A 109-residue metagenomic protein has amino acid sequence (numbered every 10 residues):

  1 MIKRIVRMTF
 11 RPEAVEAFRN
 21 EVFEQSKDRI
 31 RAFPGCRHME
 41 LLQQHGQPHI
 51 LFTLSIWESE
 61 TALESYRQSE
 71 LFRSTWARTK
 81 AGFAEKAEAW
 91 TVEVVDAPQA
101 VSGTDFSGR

Functional and structural regions predicted by a protein language model:
I2, E40-H49, A77-R109: Glycine-rich beta-strand-turn "strand-cap" elements at beta-sheet edges
I2-C36: N-terminal first-folded block
I2-T9, E40-R67, R109: Short, well-ordered beta-strand segments in beta-rich or mixed alpha/beta enzyme and ligand-binding folds
F10-P12, S59, E93-D96: Non-catalytic surface loops within mature trypsin-like serine protease
V15-A17, I50, A62-E64, P98-V101: Intrinsically disordered, low-complexity acidic/polar segments
E24-C36, I56-T91: An amphipathic, aromatic/His-enriched active-site/gating alpha helix that lines ligand/cofactor pockets
